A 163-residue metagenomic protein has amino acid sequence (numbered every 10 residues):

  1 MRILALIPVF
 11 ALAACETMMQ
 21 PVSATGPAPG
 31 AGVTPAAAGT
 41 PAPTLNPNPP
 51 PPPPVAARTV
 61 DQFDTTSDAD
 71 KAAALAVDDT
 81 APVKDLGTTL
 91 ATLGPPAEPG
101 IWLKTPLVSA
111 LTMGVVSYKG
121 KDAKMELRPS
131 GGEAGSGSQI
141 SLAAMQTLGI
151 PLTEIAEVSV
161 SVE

Functional and structural regions predicted by a protein language model:
M1-P8: Sec-dependent signal peptide recognition, specifically the positively charged N-region followed immediately by
A11-A14: C-terminal motif of bacterial Sec signal peptides marking the signal peptidase cleavage site
E16-E133, P151-E163: Long, compositionally biased stretches
A134-L142: Short, solvent-exposed secondary-structure boundary/capping segments
